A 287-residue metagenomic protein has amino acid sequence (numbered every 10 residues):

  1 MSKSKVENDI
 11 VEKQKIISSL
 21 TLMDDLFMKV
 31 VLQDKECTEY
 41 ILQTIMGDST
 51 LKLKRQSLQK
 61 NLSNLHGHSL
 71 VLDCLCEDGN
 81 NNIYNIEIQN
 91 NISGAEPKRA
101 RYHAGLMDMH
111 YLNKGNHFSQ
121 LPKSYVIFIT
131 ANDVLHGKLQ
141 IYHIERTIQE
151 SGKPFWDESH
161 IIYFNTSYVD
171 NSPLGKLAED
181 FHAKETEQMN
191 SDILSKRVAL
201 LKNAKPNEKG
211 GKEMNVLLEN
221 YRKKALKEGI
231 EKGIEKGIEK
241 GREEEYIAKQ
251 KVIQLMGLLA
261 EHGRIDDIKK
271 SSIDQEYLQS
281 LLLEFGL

Functional and structural regions predicted by a protein language model:
M1-H160, D170-S172, N220, E228 (+3 more regions): Accessory alpha/beta interaction modules
S2-S18, L22, L26, I45 (+4 more regions): Short, charged alpha-helical interaction segments and adjacent helix-coil junctions
Y163: Short hydrophobic beta-strand segments that form the core of ligand-binding sensory/regulatory domains
